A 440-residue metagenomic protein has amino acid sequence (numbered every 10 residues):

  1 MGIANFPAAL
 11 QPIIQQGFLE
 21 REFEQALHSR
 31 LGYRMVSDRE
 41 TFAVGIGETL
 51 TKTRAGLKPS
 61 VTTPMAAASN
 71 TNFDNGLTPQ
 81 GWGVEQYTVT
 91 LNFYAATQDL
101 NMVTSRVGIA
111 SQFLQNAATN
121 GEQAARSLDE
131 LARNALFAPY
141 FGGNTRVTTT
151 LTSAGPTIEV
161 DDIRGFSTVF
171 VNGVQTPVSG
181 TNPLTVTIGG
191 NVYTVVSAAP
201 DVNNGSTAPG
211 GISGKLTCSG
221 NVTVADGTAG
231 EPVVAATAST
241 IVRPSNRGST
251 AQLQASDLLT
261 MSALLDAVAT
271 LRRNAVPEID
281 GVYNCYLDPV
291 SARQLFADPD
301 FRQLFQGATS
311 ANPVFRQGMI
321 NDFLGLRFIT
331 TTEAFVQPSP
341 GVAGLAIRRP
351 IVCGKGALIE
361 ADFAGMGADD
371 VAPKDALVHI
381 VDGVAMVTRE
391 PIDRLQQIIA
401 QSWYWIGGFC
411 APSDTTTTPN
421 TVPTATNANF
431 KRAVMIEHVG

Functional and structural regions predicted by a protein language model:
M1-Q86, S179-V192, E437-G440: N-terminal "assembly arms/tails" that initiate or stabilize quaternary assembly in self-assembling proteins
G2-Y33, E159, N203-T270, V290-G440: Sequence/fold signature of self-assembling virion shell proteins
A43, T51-T53, D99, E159 (+2 more regions): Generic structural detector for well-ordered beta-strands
E48, N191, G281, D322-L324 (+1 more regions): Residues that flank catalytic or metal-binding motifs in active/ligand-binding sites
K52, W82-G142, E231, T237-I241 (+4 more regions): Long, contiguous amphipathic alpha-helices that act as assembly "spine/axial" helices in icosahedral shell and virion
R54-K58, M102-T104, D162-R164: Short glycine-rich, polar/acidic loop-and-turn segments at beta strand-coil junctions
T63-S69, L100-V103, I109-A110, A297-D298: Short, conserved acidic/polar surface loops in the N-terminal third of protein domains
S111, E130-T260: Autoprocessing Asn-cyclization modules and mimics
